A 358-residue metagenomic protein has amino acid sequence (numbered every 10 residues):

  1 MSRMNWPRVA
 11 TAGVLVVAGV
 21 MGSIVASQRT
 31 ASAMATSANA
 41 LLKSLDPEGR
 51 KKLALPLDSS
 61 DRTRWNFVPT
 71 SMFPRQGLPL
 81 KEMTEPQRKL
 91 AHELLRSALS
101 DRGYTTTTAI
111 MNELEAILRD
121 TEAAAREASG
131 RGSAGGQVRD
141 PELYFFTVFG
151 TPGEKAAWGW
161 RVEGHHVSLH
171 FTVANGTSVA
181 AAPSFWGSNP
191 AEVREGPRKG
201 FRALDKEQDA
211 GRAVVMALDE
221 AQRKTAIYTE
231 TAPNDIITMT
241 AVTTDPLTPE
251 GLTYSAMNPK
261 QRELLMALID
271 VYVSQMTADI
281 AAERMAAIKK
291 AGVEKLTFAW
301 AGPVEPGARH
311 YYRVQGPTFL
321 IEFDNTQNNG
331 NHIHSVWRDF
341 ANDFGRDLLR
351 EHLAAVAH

Functional and structural regions predicted by a protein language model:
S2-G13: Bacterial N-terminal signal peptides that target proteins for export
A12-G22: Hydrophobic membrane-insertion alpha-helices, especially the h-region of bacterial N-terminal signal peptides
I24-H358: A cross-kingdom marker for long, charged
